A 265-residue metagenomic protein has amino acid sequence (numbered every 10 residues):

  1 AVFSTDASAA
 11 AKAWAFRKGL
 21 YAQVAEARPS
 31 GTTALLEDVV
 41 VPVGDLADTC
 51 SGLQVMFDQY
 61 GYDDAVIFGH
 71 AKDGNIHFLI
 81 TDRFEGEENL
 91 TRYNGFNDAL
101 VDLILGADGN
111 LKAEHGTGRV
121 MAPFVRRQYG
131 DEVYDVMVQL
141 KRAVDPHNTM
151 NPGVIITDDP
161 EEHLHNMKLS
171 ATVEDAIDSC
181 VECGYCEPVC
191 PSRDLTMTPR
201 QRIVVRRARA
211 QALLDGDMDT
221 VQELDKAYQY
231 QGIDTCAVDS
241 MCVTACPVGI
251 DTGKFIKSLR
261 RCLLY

Functional and structural regions predicted by a protein language model:
A1-G95, V101-L103, A107-D108, G118: C-terminal substrate-recognition/cap domain of FAD-linked oxidoreductases
V2-G19, F68-L79, A113-V125, P152-H165 (+2 more regions): A glycine-rich phosphate-binding loop feature that marks nucleotide/adenosyl-phosphate handling sites
Q23, P123-T172: Activity-critical C-terminal alpha-helical subdomain
S30-V41, H77-E85, R119-P123, D175 (+4 more regions): Glycine- and acidic
G44, D48, V55-V66, F84-E114 (+6 more regions): Secondary-structure transition/capping motifs at alpha-helix termini and the adjoining loop/turn into the next element
D45, I67-G74, N89-R92, F96 (+3 more regions): Secondary-structure capping and boundary motifs in well-ordered enzyme cores
D135, I156-I177, E187, R193-Y265: Ferredoxin-type iron-sulfur electron-transfer modules in oxidoreductases and energy-metabolism complexes
